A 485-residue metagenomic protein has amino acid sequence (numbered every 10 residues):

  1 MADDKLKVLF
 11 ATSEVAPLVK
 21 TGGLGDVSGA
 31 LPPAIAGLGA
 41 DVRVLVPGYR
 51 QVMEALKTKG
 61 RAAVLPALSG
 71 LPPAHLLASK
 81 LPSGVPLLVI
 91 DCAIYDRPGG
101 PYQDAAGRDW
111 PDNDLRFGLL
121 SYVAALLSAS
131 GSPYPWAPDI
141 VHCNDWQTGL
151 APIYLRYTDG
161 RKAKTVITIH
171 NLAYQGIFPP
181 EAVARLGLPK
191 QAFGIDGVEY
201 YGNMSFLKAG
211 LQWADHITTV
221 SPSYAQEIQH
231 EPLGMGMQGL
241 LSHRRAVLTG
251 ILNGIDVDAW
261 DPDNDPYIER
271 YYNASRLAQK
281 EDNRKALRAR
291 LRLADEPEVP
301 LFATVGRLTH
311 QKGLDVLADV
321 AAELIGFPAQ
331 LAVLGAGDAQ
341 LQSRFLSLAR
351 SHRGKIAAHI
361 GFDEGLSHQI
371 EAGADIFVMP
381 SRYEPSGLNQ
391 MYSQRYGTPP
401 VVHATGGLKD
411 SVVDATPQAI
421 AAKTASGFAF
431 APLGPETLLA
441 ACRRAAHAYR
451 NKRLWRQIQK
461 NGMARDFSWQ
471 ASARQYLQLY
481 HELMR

Functional and structural regions predicted by a protein language model:
M1-R485: Catalytic cores of nucleotide-sugar-dependent glycosyltransferases that transfer UDP/GDP/TDP-activated
